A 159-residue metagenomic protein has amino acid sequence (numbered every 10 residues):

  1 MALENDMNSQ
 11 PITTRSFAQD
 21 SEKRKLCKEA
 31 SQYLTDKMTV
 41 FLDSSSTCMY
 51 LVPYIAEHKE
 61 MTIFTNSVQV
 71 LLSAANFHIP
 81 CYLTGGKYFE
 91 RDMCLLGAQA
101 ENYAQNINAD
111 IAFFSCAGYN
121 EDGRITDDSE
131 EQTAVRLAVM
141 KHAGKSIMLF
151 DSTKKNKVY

Functional and structural regions predicted by a protein language model:
M1-S44, V52-E60, F64, A75-I79: HTH-adjacent hinge/linker in prokaryotic transcriptional regulators
S21-K28, Q32, M49, A98 (+2 more regions): Short, contiguous clusters of charged residues that form electrostatic/catalytic patches at enzyme active sites, used
T47, V70: A generic "binding-loop/recognition-motif" signal
L71-Y159: Conserved phosphate- and dinucleotide-binding cores of soluble alpha/beta proteins, encompassing both enzyme active
